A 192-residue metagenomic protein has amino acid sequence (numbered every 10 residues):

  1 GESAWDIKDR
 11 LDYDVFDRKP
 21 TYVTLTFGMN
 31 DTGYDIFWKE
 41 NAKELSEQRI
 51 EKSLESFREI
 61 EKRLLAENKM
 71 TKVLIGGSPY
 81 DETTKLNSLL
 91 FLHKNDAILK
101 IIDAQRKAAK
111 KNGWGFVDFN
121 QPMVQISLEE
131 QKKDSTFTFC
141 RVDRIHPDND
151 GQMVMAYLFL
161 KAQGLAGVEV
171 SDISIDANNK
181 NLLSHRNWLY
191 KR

Functional and structural regions predicted by a protein language model:
G1-E2: A short beta-strand-loop structural module common to alpha/beta enzyme folds
D6-M153, Y157-A177, H185-R192: Alpha-helical cap/lid subdomain in secreted, periplasmic, or secretory-pathway luminal O-acyl-processing enzymes
